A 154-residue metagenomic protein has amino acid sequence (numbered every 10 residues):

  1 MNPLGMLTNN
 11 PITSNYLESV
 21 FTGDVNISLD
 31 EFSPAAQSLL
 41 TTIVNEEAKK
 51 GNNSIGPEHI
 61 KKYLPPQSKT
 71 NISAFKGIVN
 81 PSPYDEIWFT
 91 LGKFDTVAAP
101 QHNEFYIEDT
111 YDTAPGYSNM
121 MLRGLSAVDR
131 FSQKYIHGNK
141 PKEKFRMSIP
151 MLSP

Functional and structural regions predicted by a protein language model:
P3-N9, S14-P154: Catalytic toxin/effector domains delivered as secreted proteins or via bacterial secretion systems
